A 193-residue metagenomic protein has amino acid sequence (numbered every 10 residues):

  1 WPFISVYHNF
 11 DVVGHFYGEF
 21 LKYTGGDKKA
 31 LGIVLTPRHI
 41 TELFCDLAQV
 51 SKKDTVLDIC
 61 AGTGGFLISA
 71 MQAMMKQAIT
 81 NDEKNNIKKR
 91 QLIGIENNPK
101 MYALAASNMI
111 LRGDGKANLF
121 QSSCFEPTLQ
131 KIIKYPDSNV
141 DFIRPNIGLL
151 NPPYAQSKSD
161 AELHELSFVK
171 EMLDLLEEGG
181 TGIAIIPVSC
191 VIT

Functional and structural regions predicted by a protein language model:
W1-T24: Long recognition/docking surfaces used for binding and targeting
P2-N9, I33, G94, A161: Generic alpha-helical structural element
F10-G14, G18, R38, E42 (+2 more regions): Non-catalytic, well-ordered alpha-helical scaffold segments
V12-F16, K76, L176: Short, flexible segments with low predicted structural confidence
D27: Active-site flanking loop/helix segments enriched in acidic
A30-F142, N146-S159, L166-S167, P187-S189: Conserved S-adenosyl-L-methionine
S159-T193: Conserved Class I SAM-dependent methyltransferase catalytic core
